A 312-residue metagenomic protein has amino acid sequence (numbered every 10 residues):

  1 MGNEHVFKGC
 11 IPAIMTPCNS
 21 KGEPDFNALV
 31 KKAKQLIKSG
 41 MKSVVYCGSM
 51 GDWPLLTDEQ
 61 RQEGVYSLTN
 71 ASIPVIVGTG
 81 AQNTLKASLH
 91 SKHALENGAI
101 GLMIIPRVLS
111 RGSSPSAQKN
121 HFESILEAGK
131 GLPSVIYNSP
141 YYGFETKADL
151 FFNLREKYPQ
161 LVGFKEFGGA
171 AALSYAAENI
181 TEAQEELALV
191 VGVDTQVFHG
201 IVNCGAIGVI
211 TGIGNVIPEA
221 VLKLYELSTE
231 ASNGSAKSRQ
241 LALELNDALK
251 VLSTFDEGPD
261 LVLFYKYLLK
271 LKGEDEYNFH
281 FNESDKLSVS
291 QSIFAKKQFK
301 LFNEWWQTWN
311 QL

Functional and structural regions predicted by a protein language model:
G2-E145, N153, D285, W309: Active-site beta->alpha loop and helix N-cap motifs at the rims of alpha/beta catalytic domains
V6, I11-M15, Q35, S39 (+2 more regions): C-terminal alpha-helical cap/extension of soluble enzyme domains
L29, R61, V65, A87 (+5 more regions): A general structural signal for well-ordered alpha-helical segments in protein cores
V108-H121, E166-T181, A206-I207, S292-F302: Repeat-unit-sized solenoid/scaffold elements
S124-K130, P140-P259: Catalytic alpha/beta core domains of metabolic enzymes, predominantly
